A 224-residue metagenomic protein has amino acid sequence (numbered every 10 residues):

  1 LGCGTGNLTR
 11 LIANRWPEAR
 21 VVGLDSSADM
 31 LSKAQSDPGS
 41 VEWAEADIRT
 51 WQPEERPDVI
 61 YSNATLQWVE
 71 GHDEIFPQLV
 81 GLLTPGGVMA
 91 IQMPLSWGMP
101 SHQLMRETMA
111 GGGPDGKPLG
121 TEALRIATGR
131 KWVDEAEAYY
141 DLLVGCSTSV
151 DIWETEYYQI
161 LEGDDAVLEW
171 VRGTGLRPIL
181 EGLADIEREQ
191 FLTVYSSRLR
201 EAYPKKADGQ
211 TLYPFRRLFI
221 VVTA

Functional and structural regions predicted by a protein language model:
L1-W51: Class I SAM-dependent methyltransferase SAM/SAH-binding core
N7, A127-A224: Conserved Class I S-adenosyl-L-methionine
E18, S40, G86, S147-S149: A generic structural signal for alpha->beta connector loops
R49-I60: A short acidic, Gly/Pro-enriched loop at the edge of an enzyme's catalytic core that lines a small-molecule cofactor
V59-H72, L95: A short SAM/SAH-binding and catalytic strip from SAM-dependent methyltransferases
V69-E70, L83-P85: Helix-to-beta-strand junctions that scaffold the AdoMet/dcAdoMet cofactor pocket in Class I SAM-dependent enzymes
D73, V80, V88-E162: Conserved catalytic/acceptor-binding region of the Class I
